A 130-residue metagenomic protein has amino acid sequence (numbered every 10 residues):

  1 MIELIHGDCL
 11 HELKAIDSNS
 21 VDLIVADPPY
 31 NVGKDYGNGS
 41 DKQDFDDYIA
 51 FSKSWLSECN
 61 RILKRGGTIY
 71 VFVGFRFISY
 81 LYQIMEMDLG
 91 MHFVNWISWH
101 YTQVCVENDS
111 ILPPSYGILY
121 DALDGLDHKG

Functional and structural regions predicted by a protein language model:
M1-G130: Core catalytic lobe of class I
